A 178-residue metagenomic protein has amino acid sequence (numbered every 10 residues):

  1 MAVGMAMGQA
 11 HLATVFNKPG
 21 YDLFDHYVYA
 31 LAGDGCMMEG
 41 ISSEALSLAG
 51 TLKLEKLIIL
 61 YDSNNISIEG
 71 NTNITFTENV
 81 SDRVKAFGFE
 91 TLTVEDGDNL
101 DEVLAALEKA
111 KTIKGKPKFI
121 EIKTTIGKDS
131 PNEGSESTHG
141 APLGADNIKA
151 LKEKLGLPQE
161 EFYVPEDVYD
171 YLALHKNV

Functional and structural regions predicted by a protein language model:
M1-K176: Glycine-rich ThDP/TPP pyrophosphate-binding loop and its adjacent helix/strand module within ThDP-dependent enzymes
